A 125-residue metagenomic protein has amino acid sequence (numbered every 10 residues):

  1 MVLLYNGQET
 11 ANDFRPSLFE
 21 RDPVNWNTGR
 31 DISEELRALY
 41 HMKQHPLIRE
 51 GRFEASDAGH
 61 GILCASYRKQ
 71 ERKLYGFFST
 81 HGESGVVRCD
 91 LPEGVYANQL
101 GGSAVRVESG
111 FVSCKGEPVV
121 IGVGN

Functional and structural regions predicted by a protein language model:
M1-N6, L47-F53: Acidic/polar loop patches that form or flank catalytic/metal-binding clefts of enzymes that bind anionic ligands
M1-R30: Aromatic/acidic polysaccharide-binding cleft in carbohydrate-active enzymes
G7, L39, Y75, Y96: Conserved, mostly hydrophobic/aromatic
D31-R52: Conserved, function-defining core regions and hallmark residues within catalytic/recognition domains
F53-D57, S66, S103-V107, V112: Short, exposed beta-strand/loop patches in secreted or surface proteins that constitute
S56-L91: Carbohydrate-binding surface patches
R72-L74, R106-N125: C-terminal beta-strand-rich structural cap/linker in extracellular carbohydrate-active enzymes
D90-S103: Solvent-exposed beta-hairpin/edge-strand motifs
